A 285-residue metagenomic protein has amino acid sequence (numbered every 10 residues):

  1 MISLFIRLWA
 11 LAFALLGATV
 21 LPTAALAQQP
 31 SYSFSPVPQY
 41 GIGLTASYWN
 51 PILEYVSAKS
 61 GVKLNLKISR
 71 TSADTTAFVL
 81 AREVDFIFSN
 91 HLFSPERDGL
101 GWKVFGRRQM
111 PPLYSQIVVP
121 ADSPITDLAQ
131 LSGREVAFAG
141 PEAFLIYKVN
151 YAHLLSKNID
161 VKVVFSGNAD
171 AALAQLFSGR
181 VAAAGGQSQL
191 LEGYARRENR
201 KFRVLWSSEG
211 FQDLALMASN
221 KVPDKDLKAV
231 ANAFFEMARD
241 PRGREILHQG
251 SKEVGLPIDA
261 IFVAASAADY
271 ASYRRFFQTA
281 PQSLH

Functional and structural regions predicted by a protein language model:
M1-F5: N-terminal secretory signal peptides that target proteins for export/translocation
R7-P22: Bacterial N-terminal signal peptides
A27-L92: Extracytoplasmic small-molecule ligand-binding "clamshell" domains of the periplasmic binding protein/Venus flytrap
P30-Y40, A129-I146: Short loop->beta-strand "edge-of-pocket" segments that line small-molecule binding or catalytic clefts across diverse
Y32-P36, Y40-P51, A218-H285: An extracytoplasmic/periplasmic, membrane-proximal ligand-sensing/linker region
A73-F86, L100, A129, D170-G185 (+1 more regions): Short helices/loops that flank or line small-molecule/ion binding pockets
V104-D127, A215-S219: Hydrophobic/proline-rich hinge and linker segments of small-molecule sensing/allosteric domains, predominantly
S123, R134-N232: Pocket-lining segment of extracytoplasmic ligand-binding domains
